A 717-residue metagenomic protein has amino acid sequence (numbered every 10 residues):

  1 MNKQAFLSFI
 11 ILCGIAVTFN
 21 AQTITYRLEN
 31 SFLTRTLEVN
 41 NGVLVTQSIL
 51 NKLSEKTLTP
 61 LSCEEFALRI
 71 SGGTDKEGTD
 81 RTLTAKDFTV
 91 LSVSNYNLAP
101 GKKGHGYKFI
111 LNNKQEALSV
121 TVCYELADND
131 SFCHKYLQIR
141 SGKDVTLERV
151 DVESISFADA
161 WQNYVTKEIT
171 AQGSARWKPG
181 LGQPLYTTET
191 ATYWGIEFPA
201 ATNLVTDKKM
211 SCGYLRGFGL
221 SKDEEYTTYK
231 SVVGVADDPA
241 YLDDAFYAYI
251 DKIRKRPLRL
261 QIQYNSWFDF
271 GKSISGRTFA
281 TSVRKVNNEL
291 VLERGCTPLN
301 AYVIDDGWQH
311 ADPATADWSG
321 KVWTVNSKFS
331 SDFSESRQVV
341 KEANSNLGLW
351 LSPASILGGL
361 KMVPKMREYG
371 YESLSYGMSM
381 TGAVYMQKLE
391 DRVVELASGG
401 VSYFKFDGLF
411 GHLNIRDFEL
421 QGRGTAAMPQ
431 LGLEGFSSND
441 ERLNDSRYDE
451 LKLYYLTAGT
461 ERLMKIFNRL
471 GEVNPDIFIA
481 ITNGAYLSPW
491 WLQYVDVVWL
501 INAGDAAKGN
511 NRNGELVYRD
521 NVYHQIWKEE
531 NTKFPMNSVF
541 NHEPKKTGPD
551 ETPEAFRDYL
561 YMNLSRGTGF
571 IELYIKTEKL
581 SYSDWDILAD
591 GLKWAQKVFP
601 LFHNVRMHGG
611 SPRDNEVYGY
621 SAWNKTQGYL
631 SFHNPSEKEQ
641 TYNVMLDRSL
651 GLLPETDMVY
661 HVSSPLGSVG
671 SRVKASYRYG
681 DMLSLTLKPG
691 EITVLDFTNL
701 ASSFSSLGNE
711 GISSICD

Functional and structural regions predicted by a protein language model:
M1-T23: Bacterial Sec-dependent N-terminal signal peptides
Q22-T36, V45-C212, E655-S671, R678-L683: Polysaccharide-binding surfaces and accessory modules of carbohydrate-active proteins
N30-L37, G42, I49, D223-E225 (+2 more regions): Active-site-proximal substrate-binding groove within the catalytic cores of carbohydrate-active enzymes
A236-L260, N699-D717: Terminal connector regions
Y241-A301, D305-H310: An acidic-aromatic substrate-binding cleft motif
N287, G295, A397-S398, L564: Non-catalytic positions within long, well-ordered alpha-helices that form the structural scaffold/packing of enzyme
L299-S538: Aromatic- and carboxylate-enriched substrate-binding clefts and catalytic-loop regions of carbohydrate-active enzymes
K674-D717: C-terminal beta-strand-rich structural cap/linker in extracellular carbohydrate-active enzymes
